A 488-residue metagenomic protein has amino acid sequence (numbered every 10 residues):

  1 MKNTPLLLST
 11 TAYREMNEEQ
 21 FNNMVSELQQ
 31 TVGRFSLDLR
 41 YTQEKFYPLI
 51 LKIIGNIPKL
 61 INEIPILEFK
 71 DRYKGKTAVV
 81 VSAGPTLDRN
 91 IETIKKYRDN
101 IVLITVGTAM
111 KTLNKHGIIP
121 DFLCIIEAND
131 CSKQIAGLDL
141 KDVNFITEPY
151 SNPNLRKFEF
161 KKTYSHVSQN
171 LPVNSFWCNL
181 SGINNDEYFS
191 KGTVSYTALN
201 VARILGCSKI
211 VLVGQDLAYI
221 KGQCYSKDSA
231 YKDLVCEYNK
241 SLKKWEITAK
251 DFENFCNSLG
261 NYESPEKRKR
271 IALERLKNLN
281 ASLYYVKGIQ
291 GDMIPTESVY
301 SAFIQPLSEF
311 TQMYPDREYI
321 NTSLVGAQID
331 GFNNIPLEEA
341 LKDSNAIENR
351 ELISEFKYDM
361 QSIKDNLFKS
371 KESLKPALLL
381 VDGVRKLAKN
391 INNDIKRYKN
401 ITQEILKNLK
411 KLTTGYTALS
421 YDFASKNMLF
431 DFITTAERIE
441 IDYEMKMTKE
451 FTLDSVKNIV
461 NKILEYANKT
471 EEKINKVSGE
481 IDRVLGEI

Functional and structural regions predicted by a protein language model:
M1-V81, P85-V102, K111-K115, I119 (+5 more regions): N-terminal donor/sugar-recognition subdomains of glycan-related enzymes, prototypically the membrane-proximal stem
V80-S82, T105, T193, L212: Short glycine/serine/threonine-biased micro-segments
D88-R89, G107-K115, Y196-I204: Contiguous, well-ordered alpha-helical segments that form the cores/surfaces of helical PPI scaffolds
I101-G107, K115-K161, V167-Q169, F176 (+2 more regions): Catalytic or ion-translocation cores adjacent to nucleophile or general acid/base/metal-coordination motifs in diverse
V106, E148, S195, R203 (+1 more regions): Active-site-proximal structural scaffolding
P153-L217: Active-site/ligand-binding-proximal alpha/beta "capping" segment
K209-G214, K221, E318-S323: A structural signal for short, well-ordered beta-strand segments and their strand-loop junctions that often border
